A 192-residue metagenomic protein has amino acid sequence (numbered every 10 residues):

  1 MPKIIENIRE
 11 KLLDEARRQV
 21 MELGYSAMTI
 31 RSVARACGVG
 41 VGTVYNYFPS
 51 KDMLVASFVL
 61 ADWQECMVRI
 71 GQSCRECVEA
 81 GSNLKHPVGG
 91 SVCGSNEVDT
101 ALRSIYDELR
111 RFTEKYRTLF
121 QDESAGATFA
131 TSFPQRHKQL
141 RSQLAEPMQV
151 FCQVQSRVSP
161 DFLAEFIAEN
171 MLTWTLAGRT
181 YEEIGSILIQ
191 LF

Functional and structural regions predicted by a protein language model:
M1-L23, A27-A36, M53: Basic, helix-initiating cap at the start of DNA-binding domains
R35, P49-S50, L60: Residue-level detection of the helix-turn-helix DNA-binding "recognition helix"
G38-F48: Short hydrophobic/aromatic patch on the recognition helix
L54-D62, F120: Alpha-helical DNA-contacting segments of helix-turn-helix folds
S57, G71-T113, A164: Hydrophobic alpha-helical connector segments
G71, S104-F112, A127-E165, S186: Amphipathic alpha-helical packing segments from all-alpha helical-bundle domains
S73-L84, Y116-A127, W174-G178: Secondary-structure edge/capping motif, primarily at the C-terminal ends of alpha-helices and the immediately following
Q121, F151-F192: Hydrophobic/aromatic-rich alpha-helical bundle segments in the mid-to-C-terminal region
